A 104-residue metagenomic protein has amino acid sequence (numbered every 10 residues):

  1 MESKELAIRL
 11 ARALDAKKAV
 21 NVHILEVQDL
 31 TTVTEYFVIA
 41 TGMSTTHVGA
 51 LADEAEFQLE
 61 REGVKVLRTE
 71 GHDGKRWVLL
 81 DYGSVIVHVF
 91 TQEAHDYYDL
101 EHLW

Functional and structural regions predicted by a protein language model:
M1-D29, T46-D53, F57-E60, E70-G71 (+3 more regions): Long, contiguous binding/interaction regions
Q28, T34-F37: Short beta-strand segments
V33-T34, V78: Short Asp/Glu-rich motifs
I39-G42: Short hydrophobic/aromatic beta-strand micro-patches that form the beta-sheet surface supporting nucleotide- or nucleic
K65, T69: Basic, polyanion-binding surface patches
